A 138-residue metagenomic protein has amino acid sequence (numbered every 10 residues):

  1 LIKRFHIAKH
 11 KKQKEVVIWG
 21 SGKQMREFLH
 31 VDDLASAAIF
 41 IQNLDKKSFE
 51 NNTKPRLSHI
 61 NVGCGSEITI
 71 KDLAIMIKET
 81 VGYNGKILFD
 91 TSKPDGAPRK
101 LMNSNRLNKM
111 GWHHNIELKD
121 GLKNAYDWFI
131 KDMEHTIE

Functional and structural regions predicted by a protein language model:
L1, I7-E138: C-terminal substrate-binding subdomain of Rossmann-fold SDR/epimerase-dehydratase oxidoreductases
